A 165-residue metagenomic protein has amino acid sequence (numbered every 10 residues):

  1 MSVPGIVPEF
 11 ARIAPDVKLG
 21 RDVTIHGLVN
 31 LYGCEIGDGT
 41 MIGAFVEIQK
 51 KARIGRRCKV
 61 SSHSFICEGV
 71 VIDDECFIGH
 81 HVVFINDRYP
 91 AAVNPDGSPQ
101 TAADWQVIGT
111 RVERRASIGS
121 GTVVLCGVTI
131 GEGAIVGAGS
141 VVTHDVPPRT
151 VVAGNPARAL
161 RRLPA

Functional and structural regions predicted by a protein language model:
S2-P15, I25-C126, N155-P156, R161-P164: Flexible, glycine/small-residue-enriched loop-and-beta-strand segment within the central core of proteins
V128-D145, R149-V151: C-terminal/domain-terminus segments
